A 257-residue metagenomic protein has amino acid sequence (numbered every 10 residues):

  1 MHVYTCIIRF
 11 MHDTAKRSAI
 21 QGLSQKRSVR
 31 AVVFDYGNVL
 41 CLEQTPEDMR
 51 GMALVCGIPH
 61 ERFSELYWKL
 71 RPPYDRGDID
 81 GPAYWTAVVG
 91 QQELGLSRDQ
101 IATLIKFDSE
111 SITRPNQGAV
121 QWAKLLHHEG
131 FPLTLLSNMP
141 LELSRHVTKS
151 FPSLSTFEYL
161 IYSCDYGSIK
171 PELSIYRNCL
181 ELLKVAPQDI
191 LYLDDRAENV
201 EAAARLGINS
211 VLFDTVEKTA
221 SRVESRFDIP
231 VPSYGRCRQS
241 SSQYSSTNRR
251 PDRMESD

Functional and structural regions predicted by a protein language model:
V3-R30, F34, L136, P140-D257: Asp-based, Mg2+/Mn2+-dependent phosphohydrolase catalytic module
R17, G22-Q121, H128, P140: N-terminal helical cap/lid subdomain that shapes the substrate entry/recognition surface in HAD-like hydrolases
